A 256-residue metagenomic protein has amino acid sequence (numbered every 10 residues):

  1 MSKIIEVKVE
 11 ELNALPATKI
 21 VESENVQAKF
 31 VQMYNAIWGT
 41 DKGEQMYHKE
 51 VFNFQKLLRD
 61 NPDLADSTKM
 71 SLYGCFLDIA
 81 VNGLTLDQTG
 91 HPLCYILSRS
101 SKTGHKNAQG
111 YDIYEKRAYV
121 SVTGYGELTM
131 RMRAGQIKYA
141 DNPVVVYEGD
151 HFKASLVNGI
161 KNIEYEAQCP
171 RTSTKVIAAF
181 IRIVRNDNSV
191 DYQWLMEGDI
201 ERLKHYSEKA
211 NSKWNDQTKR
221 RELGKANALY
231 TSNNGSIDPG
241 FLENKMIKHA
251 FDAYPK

Functional and structural regions predicted by a protein language model:
M1-T18: Intrinsically disordered, compositionally biased charged tails
T18, E22-K256: Binding-interface segments
